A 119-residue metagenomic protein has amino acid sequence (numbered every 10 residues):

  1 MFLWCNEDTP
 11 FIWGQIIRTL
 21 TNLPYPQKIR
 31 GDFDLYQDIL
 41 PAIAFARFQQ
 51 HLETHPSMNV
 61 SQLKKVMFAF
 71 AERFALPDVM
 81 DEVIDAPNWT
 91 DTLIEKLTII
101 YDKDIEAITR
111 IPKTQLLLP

Functional and structural regions predicted by a protein language model:
M1-P119: Anion-recognition interface
